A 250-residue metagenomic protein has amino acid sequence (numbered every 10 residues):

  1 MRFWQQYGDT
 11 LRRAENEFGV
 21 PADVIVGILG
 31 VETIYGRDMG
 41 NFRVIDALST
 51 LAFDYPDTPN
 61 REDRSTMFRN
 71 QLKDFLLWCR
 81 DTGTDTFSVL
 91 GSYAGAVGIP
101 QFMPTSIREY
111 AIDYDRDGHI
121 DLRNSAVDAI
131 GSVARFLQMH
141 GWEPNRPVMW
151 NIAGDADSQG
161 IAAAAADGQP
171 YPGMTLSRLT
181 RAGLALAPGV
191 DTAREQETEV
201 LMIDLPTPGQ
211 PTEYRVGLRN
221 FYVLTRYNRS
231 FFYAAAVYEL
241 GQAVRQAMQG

Functional and structural regions predicted by a protein language model:
M1-T33, N41-F42, L51-T66, Q71: Export/targeting segments at the very N-terminus of extracytoplasmic proteins
Q5, D9-R12, V26, D46 (+5 more regions): Solvent-exposed, polar/charged alpha-helical surfaces in well-ordered, non-transmembrane soluble domains, broadly
T10-P21, G27, V31-I34, L51 (+6 more regions): Structured segments of extracytoplasmic/periplasmic soluble domains in secreted or envelope-associated proteins
T33-R43, D54-P59, D81-F87, Q101 (+1 more regions): Secretory-pathway/luminal and periplasmic proteins that interact with or process carbohydrate-rich
I45-D57, V97-I112, V133: Substrate-binding/active-site groove segments that recognize and process beta-1,4-linked N-acetyl-hexosamine
R64-D74, W78, F87-P104: A small/polar active-site loop signature that marks catalytic segments
Y114-L122: Acidic, glycine-anchored loop motifs typical of Ca2+
I152-G250: C-terminal soluble interaction/assembly domains
